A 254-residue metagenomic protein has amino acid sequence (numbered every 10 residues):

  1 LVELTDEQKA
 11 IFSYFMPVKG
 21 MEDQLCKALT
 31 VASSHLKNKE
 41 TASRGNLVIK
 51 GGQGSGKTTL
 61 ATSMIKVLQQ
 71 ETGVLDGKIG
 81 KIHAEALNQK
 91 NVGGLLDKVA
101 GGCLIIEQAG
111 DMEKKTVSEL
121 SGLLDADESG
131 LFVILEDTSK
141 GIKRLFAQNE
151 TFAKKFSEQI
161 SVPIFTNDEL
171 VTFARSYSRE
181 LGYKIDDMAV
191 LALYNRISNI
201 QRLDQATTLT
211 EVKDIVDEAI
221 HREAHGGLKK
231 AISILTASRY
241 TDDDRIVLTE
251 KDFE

Functional and structural regions predicted by a protein language model:
E3-G45: Pre-Walker A (pre-P-loop) alpha-helix and adjacent loop at the N terminus of AAA/AAA+ ATPase modules, a conserved
C26, N167-R175, V190-Y194: An amphipathic alpha-helix signature
R44-D76, F156: Walker A/P-loop
V67-V99: AAA+/P-loop NTPase substrate/partner-engagement loops
A86-A126: Conserved alpha-helical scaffold flanking the Walker A/P-loop in AAA+ ATPase domains
M112-A153: Conserved catalytic/switch belt of AAA+ P-loop NTPases
A147-F165: A short helix-turn-beta junction within AAA+ P-loop NTPase domains corresponding to the substrate/partner-engaging
Y177-K184, L191-E254: C-terminal alpha-helical "lid" subdomain
